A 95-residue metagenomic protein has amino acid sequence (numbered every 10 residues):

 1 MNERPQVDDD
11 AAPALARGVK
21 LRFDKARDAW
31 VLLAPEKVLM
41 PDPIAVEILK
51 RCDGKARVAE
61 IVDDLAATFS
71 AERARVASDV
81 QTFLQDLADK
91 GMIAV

Functional and structural regions predicted by a protein language model:
M1-K50: Acidic, low-complexity/disordered tracts enriched in E/D and polar residues
A34-V95: Long, charge-rich, low-complexity alpha-helical segments
